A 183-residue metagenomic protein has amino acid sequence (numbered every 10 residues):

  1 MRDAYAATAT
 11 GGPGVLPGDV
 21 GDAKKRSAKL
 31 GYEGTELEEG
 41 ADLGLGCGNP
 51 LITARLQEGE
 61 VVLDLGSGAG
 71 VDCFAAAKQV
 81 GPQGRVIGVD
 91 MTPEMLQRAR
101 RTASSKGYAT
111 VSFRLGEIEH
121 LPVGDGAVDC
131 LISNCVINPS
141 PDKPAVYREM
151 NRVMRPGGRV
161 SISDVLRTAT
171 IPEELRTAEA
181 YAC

Functional and structural regions predicted by a protein language model:
M1-K25: N-terminal auxiliary segments of SAM/dcSAM-dependent transferases
D19-V61, A75, Q79: Conserved alpha-helix/loop element of class I SAM-dependent methyltransferases that forms part of the SAM/SAH-binding
E58-H120: Class I SAM-dependent methyltransferase SAM/SAH-binding core
G81, P139-P141, M154-P156: Helix-to-beta-strand junctions that scaffold the AdoMet/dcAdoMet cofactor pocket in Class I SAM-dependent enzymes
E119-C130: A short acidic, Gly/Pro-enriched loop at the edge of an enzyme's catalytic core that lines a small-molecule cofactor
D129-D142: A short SAM/SAH-binding and catalytic strip from SAM-dependent methyltransferases
P144-R159: A short glycine-rich, Lys/Arg-flanked "PGG" loop and its adjoining helix->strand segment in the class I
V165-C183: Short, glycine-/aromatic-enriched active-site segment of Class I SAM-dependent methyltransferases
